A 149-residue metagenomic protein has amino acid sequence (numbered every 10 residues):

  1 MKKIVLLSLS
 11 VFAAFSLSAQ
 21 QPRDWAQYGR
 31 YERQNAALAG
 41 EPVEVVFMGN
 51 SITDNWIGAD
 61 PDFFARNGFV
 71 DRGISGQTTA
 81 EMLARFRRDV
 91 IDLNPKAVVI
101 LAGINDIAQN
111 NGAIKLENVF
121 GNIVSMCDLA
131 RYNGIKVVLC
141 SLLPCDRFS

Functional and structural regions predicted by a protein language model:
M1, N50, D146-F148: Intrinsic structural disorder
M1-Q20: Bacterial Sec-dependent N-terminal signal peptides
A19-V99: Serine-esterase "nucleophile elbow" of acetyl-processing enzymes
P61-G68, E81-S149: Alpha-helical cap/lid subdomain in secreted, periplasmic, or secretory-pathway luminal O-acyl-processing enzymes
